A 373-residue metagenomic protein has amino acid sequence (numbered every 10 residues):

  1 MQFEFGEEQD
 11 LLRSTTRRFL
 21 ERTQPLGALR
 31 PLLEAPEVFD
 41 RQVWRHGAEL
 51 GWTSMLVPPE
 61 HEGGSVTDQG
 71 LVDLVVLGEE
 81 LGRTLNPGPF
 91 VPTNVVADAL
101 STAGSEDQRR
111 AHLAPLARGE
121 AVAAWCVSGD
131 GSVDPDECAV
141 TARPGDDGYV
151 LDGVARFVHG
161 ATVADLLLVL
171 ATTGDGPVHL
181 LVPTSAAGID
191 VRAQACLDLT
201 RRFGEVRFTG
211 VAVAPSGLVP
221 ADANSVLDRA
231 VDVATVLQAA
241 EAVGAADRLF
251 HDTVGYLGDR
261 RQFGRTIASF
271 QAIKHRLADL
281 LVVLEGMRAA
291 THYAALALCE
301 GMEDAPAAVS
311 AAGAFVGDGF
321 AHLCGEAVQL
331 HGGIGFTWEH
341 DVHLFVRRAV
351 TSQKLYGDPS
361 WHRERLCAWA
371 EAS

Functional and structural regions predicted by a protein language model:
M1-T84, E106, P115, G119 (+2 more regions): Alpha-helical interface subdomain recognition
T67-L77, D134-C138, V182, A212-V213: Structural signature of FAD isoalloxazine-binding scaffolds in flavoprotein oxidoreductases
P87-D107: N-terminal glycine-rich flavin-associated loop
V96, A121, D136-C138, T162-D165 (+4 more regions): A generic structural signal for well-ordered coil/turn residues at beta-strand boundaries that shape enzyme active-site
R118-D130: A short, Trp-centered hydrophobic/proline-enriched beta-strand micro-motif
P135-D152: Cytochrome P450 C-terminal beta-domain/meander region
E137-A139, F157-V158, P183-L218: Flexible, small-/acidic-enriched active-site or ligand-binding loops
V154-R192: A short core secondary-structure module
